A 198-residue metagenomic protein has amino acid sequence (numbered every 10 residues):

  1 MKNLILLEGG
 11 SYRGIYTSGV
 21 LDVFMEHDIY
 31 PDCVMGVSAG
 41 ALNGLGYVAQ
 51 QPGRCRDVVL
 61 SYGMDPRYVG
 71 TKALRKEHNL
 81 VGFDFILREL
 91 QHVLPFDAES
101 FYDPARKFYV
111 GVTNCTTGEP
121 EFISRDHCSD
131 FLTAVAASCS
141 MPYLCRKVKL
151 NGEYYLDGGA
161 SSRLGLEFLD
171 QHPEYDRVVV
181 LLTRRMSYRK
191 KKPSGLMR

Functional and structural regions predicted by a protein language model:
M1-V37, L45-R198: Patatin-like phospholipase
